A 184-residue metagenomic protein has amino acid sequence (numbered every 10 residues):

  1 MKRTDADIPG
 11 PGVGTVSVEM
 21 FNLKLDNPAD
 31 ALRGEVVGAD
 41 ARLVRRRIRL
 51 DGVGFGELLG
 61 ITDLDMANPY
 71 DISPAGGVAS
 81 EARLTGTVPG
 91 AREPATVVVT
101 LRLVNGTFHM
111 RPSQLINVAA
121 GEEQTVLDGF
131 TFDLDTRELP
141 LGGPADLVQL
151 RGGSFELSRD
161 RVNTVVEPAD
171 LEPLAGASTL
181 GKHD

Functional and structural regions predicted by a protein language model:
M1-N68, G77-G86: N-terminal beta-strand/beta-hairpin edge segment
T4, F21-L23, T87-P89, R102-G106 (+3 more regions): Solvent-exposed coil/turn segments that connect beta secondary-structure elements in extracytoplasmic/periplasmic
A6-I8, A91-E93, L157, V165: Short beta-strands and strand-coil junctions in structured, solvent-facing domains, enriched
G10-S17, R92-T96, P140-G142: Amphipathic hydrophobic-ligand
V16-D26, V99-V104, P173-D184: A short, surface-exposed beta-strand/turn
I72, G76-E123: Short helix-loop boundary/capping segments
V118-D184: Extracytoplasmic/luminal low-complexity segments enriched in Pro/Gly and acidic/polar residues that act as flexible
